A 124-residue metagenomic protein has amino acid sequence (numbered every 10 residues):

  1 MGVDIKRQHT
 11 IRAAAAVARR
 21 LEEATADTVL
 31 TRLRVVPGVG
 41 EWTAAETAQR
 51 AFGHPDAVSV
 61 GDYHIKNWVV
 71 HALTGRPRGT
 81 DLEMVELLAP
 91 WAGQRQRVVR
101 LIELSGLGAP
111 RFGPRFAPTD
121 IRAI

Functional and structural regions predicted by a protein language model:
M1-V35: Alpha-helical ds-nucleic-acid-binding substructure associated with the helix-hairpin-helix region of base-excision DNA
R7-A13, T74-I124: A basic, often C-terminal nucleic-acid-binding module that engages the phosphate backbone, implemented in DNA
L21-A24, F52-A57: Short, contiguous acidic/charged loop-to-helix segments that flank catalytic cores in large enzymes
R34-P37, A92: Structural motif
A44, H54-Y63, P77: Short conserved catalytic/interaction loops centered on acidic-Pro-aromatic/His motifs
T47-A51, I102: DNA major-groove recognition helix of helix-turn-helix
D62-H71: An active-site-proximal "capping" alpha-helix that borders the catalytic cofactor pocket
